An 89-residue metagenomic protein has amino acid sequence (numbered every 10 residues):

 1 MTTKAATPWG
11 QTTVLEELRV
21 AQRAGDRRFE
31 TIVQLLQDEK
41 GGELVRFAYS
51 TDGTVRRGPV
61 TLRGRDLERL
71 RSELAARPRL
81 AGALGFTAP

Functional and structural regions predicted by a protein language model:
M1-R28: Negatively charged, low-complexity tracts enriched in Asp/Glu with abundant Ser/Thr
T3, D52-P89: Mixed-charge, Lys/Arg-enriched low-complexity segments
P8, R23, E39-K40, R56 (+2 more regions): Intrinsically disordered, low-complexity segments enriched in small/polar residues
E17, R23, L35-L36, P89: Compositionally biased, intrinsically disordered low-complexity segments
D26-G58: A short, structured beta-strand/loop element
